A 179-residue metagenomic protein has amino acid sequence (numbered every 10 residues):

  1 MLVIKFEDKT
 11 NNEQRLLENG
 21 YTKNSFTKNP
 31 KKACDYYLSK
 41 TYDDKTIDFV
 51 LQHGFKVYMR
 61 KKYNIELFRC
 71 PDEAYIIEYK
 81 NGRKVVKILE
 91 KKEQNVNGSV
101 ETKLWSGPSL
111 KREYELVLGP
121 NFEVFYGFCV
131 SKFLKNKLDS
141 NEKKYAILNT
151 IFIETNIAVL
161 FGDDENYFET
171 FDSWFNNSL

Functional and structural regions predicted by a protein language model:
M1-K31: Nuclease catalytic cores
T10, E123-L179: Domain-level recognition of nuclease-like catalytic cores that cleave nucleotide substrates
N12-Y21, I77, K111-L118, L148-F152 (+1 more regions): Hydrophobic, Leu/Ile/Phe/Ala-enriched alpha-helical segments that form helix-helix packing faces
L17-E18, D48, K80, E169 (+1 more regions): Polar/charged alpha-helical tracts
K23-G82: Active-site metal-binding core of divalent-cation-utilizing nuclease and nuclease-like domains
K61-I65, L89-K91, S106: Catalytic toxin/effector domains delivered as secreted proteins or via bacterial secretion systems
E73-I77, V85-Q94: Conserved catalytic cores of phosphodiester-cleaving nucleases, focusing on short active-site segments
K84, E93-K144: Catalytic cores of nucleic-acid endonucleases
